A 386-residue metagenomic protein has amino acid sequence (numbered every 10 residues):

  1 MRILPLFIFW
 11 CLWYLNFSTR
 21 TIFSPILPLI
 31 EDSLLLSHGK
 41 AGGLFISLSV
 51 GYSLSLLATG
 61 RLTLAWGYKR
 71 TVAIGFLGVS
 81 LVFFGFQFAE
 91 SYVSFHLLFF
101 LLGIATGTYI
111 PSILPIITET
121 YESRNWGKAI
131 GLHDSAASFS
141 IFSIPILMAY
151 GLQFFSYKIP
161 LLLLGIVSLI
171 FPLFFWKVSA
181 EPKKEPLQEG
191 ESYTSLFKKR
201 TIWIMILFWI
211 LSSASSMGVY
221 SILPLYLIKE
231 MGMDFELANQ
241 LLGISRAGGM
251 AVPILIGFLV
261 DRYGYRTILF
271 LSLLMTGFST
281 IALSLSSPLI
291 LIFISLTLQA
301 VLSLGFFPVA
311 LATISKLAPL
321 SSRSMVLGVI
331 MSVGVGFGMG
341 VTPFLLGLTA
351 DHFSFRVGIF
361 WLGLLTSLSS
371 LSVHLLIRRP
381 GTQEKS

Functional and structural regions predicted by a protein language model:
F23-S24, T201-M250: Extracytoplasmic gate region of multi-pass secondary transporters
L54-A89, V260: Conserved MFS/SLC helix-loop-helix module at the cytosolic interface between two early adjacent transmembrane helices
L77-E90, M275-S287: C-terminal ends and interior cores of transmembrane alpha-helices in multi-pass membrane transporters/permeases
F99-A136: Cytoplasmic helix-loop-helix junction between adjacent transmembrane helices in 12-TM secondary transporters
H133-W176: Helix-loop-helix hairpin linking two adjacent transmembrane segments in secondary transporters
G165-K184, S372-I377: C-terminal membrane-cytosol helix-exit motif in multi-pass small-molecule transporters
R266-A310: C-terminal transmembrane helical hairpin of 12-TM major facilitator-type secondary transporters
L320-H352: A late C-terminal transmembrane helix in Major Facilitator Superfamily
